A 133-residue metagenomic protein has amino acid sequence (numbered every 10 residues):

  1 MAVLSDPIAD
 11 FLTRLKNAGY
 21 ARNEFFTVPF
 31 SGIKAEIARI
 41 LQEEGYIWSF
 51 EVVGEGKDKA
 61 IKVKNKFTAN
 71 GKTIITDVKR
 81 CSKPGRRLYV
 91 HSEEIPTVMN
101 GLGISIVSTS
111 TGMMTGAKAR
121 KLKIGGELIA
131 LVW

Functional and structural regions predicted by a protein language model:
M1-W133: Core subunits and conserved enzymes of cellular information-processing and envelope-translocation systems across
